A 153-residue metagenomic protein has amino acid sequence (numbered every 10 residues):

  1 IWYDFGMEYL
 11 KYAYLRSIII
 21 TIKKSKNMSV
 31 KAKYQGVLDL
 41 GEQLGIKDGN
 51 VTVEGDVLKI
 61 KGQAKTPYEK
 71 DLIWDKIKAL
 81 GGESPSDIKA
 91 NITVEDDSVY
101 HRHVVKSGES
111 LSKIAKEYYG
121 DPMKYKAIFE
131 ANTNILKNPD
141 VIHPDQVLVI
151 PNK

Functional and structural regions predicted by a protein language model:
S29-G45: Short amphipathic alpha-helix segments
I46-V51, D87: A short linear hydrophobic-aromatic micro-motif
V51-V57, A64, V94-P122: Primarily a LysM-type cell-wall glycan-binding module
G62-A64, N152: Flexible glycine-/small-residue-rich
Y68-K78: Charge-rich, low-aromatic oligomerization/scaffolding segments with amphipathic character
K76, L80-S98, Y125-K153: Extracellular LysM carbohydrate-binding repeats and other cell-envelope/extracellular binding modules
